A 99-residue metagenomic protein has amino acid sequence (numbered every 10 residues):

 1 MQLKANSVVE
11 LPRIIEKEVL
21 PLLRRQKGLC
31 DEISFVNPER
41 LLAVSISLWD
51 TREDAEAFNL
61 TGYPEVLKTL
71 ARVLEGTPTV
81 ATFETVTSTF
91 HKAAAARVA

Functional and structural regions predicted by a protein language model:
M1-V44, D50-P64, A71-A99: Short S/T/G/P-rich N-terminal loop/turn motif that feeds into the first structured element of a domain
